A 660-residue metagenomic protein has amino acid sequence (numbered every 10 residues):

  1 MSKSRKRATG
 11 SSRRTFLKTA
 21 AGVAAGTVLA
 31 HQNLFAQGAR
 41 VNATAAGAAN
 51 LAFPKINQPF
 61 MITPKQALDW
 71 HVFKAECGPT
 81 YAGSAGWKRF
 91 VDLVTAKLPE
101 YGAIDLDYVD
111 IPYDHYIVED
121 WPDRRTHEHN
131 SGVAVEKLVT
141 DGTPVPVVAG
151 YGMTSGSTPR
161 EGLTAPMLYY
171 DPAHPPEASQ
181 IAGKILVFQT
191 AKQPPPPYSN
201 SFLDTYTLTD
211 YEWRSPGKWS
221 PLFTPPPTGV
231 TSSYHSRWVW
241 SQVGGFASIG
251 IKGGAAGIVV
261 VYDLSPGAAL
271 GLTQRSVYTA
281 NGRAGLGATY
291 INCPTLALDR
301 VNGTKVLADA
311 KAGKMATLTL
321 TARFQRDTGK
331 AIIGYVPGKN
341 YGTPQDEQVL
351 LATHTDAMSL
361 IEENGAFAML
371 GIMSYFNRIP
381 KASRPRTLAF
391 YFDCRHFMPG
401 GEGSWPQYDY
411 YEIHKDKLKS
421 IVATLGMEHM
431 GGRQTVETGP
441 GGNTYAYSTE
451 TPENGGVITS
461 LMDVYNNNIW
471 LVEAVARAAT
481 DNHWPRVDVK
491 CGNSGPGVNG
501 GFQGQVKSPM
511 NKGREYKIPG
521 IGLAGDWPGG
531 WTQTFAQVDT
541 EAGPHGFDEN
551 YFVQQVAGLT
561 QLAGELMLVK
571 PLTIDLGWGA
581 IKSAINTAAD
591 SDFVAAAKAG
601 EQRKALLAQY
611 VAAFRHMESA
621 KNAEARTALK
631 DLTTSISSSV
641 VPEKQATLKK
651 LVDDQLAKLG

Functional and structural regions predicted by a protein language model:
M1-T15, G22-H31, G38: N-terminal secretory signal peptides
H31-F60: C-terminal segment of N-terminal export signals and the immediately downstream linker at the start of the mature
P54-M61, A75-A85, V230-W240, G245-F246 (+6 more regions): Second-shell loop/turn segments in exported
N57-P64, D69-S220: Noncatalytic luminal/extracellular "stalk/propeptide" segments of secretory-pathway proteins
A149, M153-S179, T279-E362, L370-S374 (+1 more regions): Soluble metallo-hydrolase cores and metallopeptidase-like ectodomains found primarily in the secretory/periplasmic
P294, S374, L388-A389, A524-I574: His/Asp/Glu-rich mid-to-C-terminal helical/loop segments that flank catalytic regions of hydrolases
R384, D393-G522: Metal-dependent peptidase/peptidase-like ectodomains
T573-G660: Soluble extracellular-acting proteins and domains
